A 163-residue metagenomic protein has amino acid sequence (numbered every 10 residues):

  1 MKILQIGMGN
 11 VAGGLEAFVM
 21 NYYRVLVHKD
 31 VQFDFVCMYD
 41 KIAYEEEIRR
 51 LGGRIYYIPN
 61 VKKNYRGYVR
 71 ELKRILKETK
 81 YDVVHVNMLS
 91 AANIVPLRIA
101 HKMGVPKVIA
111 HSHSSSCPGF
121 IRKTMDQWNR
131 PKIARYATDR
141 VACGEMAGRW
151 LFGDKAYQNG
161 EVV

Functional and structural regions predicted by a protein language model:
M1-V163: Membrane-interface segments of envelope glycosyltransferases acting on lipid-linked substrates or membrane lipids
